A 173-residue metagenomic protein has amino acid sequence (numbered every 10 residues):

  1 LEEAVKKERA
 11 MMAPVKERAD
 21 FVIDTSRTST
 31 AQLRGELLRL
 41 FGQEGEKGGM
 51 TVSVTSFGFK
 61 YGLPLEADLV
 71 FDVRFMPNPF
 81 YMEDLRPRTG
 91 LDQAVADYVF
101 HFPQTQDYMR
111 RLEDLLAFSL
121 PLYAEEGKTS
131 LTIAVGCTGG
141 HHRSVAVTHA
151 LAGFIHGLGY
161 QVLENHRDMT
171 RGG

Functional and structural regions predicted by a protein language model:
L1-I133, H156-L158, T170-G173: C-terminal accessory "lid"/substrate-recognition subdomains
S130-A152: Catalytic cysteine-centered active loop of the rhodanese-like fold, especially the PTP/DSP P-loop
G136-C137, V162-E164: Basic terminal extensions of ribosome/translation-associated proteins
A152-V162: Post-Walker A helix-loop "phosphate-sensing" segment adjacent to the P-loop in P-loop NTPases
